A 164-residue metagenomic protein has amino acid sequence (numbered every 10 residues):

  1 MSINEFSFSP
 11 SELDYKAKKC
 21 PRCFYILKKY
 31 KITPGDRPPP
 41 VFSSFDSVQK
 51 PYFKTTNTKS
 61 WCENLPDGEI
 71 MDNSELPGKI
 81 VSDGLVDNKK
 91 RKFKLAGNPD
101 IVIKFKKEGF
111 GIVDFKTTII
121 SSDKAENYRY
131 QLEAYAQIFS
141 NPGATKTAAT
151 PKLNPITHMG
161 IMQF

Functional and structural regions predicted by a protein language model:
M1-G109: Metal-dependent nuclease catalytic cores that hydrolyze phosphodiester bonds in DNA/RNA, characterized by
D83-F164: Mg2+/Mn2+-dependent nuclease catalytic core
